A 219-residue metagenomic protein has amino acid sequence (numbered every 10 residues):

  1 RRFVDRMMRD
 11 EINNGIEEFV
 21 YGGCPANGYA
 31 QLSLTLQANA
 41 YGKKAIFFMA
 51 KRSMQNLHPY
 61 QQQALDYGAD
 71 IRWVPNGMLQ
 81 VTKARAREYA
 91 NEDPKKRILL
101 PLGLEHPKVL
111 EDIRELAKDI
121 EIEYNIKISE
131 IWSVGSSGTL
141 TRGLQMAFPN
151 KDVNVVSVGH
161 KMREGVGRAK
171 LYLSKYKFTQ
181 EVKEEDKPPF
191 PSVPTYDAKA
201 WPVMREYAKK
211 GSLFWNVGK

Functional and structural regions predicted by a protein language model:
R1-K219: PLP-dependent amino-acid enzyme catalytic core
